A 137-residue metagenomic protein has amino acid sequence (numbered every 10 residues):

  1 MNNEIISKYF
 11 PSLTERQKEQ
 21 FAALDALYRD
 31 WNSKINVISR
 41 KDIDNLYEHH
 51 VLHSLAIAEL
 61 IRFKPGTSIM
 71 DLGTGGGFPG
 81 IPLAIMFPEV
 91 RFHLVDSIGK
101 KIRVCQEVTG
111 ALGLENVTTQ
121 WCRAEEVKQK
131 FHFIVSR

Functional and structural regions predicted by a protein language model:
M1-M70, K100-R103, E107-E115: Class I SAM-dependent transferase core
L55-S136: Conserved SAM/SAH cofactor-binding pocket of Class I
